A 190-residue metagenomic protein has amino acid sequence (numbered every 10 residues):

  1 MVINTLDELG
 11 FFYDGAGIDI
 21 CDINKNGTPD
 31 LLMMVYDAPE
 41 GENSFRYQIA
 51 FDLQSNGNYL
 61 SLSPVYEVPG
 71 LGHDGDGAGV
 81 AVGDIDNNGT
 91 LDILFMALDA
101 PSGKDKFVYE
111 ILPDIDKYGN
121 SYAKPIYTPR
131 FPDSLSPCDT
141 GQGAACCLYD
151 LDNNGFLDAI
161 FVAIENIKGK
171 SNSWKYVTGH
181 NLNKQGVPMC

Functional and structural regions predicted by a protein language model:
M1-Y13, Q48-G75, E110-G141, G179-C190: Blade-edge motifs of beta-propeller repeat domains
D14-I23, M34, G77-I85, Q142-L151: Beta-propeller blade termini
A16, E42-Y47, A78, K104-Y109 (+2 more regions): Repetitive beta-architecture junctions, highlighting loop-to-beta-strand starts across blade-like repeats
I18, L31, V80, I93 (+4 more regions): Hydrophobic strand positions within the blades of repeat-based beta-sheet folds
C21, V35, A50-D52, G83 (+6 more regions): Tandem-repeat architecture and repeat-register "anchor" residues
K25-N26, E42-R46, D52-N58, N87-N88 (+5 more regions): Asparagine/serine/threonine-enriched low-complexity, disordered tracts, especially those forming N-linked glycosylation
K25-V35, N87-A97, N153-V162: Acidic/hydrophobic-patterned starts of short beta strands in beta-sheet-rich repeat architectures
Y36-G41, L98-G103, I164-G169: Short glycine/acidic-enriched loop and turn motifs that connect beta-strands
